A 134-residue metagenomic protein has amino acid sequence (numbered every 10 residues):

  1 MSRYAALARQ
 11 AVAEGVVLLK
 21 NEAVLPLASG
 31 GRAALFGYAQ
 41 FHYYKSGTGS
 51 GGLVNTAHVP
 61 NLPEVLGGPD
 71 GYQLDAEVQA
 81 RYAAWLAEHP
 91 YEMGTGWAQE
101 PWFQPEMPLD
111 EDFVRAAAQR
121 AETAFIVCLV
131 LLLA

Functional and structural regions predicted by a protein language model:
M1-A134: C-terminal non-catalytic regions of proteins with extracellular/luminal or membrane-system context
